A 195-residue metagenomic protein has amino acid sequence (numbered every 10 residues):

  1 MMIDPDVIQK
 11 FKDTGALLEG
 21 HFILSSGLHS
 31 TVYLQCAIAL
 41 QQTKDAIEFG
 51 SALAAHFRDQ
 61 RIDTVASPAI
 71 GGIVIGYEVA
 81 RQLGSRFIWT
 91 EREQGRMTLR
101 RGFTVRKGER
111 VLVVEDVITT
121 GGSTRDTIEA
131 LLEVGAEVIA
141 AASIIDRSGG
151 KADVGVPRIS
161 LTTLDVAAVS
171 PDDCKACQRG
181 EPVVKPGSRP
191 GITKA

Functional and structural regions predicted by a protein language model:
M1-A195: PRPP-associated nucleotide enzymes
